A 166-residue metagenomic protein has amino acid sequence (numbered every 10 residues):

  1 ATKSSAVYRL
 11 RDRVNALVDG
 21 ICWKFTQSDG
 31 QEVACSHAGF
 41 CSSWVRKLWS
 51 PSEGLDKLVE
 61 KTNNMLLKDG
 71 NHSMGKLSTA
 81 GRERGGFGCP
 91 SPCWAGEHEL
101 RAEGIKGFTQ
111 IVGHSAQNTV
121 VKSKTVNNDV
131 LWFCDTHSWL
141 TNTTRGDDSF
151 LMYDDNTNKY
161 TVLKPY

Functional and structural regions predicted by a protein language model:
A1-E103: Active-site-proximal loop/helix segment associated with metal-binding centers of metalloenzymes
N15, N63-N64, N71-S73, N118 (+3 more regions): Detector for Asparagine
Q31-V33, F108, D129: Conserved catalytic motifs of the protein kinase core domain
C35-S36, Q110-S115, F133-T136: Active-site neighborhood of phospho(di)ester-bond hydrolases with catalytic His/Asp-centered motifs
C41-S43, R101-A102, I111-S123, W139-N142: Active-site environment of divalent metal-dependent phosphoester hydrolases
K122-Y166: Binuclear metal-dependent phosphoesterase catalytic core
